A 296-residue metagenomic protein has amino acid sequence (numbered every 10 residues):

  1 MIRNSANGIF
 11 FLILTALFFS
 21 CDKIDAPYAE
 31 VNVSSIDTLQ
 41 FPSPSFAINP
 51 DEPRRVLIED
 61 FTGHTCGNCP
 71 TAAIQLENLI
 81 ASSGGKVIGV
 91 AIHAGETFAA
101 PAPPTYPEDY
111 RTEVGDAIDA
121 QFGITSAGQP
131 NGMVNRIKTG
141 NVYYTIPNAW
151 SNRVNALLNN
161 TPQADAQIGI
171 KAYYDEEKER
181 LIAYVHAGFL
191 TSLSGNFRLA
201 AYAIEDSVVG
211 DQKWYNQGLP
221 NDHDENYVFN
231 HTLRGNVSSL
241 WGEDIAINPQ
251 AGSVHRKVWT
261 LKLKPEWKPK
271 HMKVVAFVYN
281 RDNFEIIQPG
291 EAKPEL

Functional and structural regions predicted by a protein language model:
M1-S5, L12, A16-P53: Bacterial Sec-dependent N-terminal signal peptides
G8-I9, P269: Generic alpha-helix initiation/capping and coil-helix boundary signal
I13, P50-P53, I58, I124 (+2 more regions): Generic detector of ordered secondary-structure context
K23, N68-T71, V134: Disulfide-rich extracellular modules and peptides
S45-T97: Local sequence-structure signature of Cys/Sec-based thiol-disulfide redox active-site neighborhoods
A91, F98-L296: Short, conserved sequence motifs used for protein processing/export or organelle targeting and for catalysis
